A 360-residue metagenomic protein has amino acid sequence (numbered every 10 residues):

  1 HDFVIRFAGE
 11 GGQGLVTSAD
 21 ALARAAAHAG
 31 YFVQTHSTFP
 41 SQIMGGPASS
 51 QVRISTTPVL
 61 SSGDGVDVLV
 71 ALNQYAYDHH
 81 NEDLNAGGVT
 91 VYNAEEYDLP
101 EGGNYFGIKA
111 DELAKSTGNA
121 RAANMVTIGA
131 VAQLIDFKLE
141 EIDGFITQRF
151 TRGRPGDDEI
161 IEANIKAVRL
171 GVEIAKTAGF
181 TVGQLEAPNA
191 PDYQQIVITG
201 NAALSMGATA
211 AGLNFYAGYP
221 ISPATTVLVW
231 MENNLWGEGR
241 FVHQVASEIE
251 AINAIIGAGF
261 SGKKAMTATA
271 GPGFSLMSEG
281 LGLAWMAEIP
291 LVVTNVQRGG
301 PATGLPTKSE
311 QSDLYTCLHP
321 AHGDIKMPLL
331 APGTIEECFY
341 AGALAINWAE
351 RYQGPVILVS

Functional and structural regions predicted by a protein language model:
H1-A211, F215-A217: Active-site cofactor/cluster-binding pocket
D2-D64, V68-N81, S222-C317, P328-A349: Thiamine diphosphate
D83, F137, N164-I174, M327-S360: Structural signature of the thiamine diphosphate
E96, R298-G300, Y352, S360: Glycine-rich beta-alpha junction loops
A217-G218, A268, T294, V356-S360: Short beta-strand segments at enzyme active-site cores
P320-G323: Short, flexible turn/loop "capping" segments at secondary-structure junctions
